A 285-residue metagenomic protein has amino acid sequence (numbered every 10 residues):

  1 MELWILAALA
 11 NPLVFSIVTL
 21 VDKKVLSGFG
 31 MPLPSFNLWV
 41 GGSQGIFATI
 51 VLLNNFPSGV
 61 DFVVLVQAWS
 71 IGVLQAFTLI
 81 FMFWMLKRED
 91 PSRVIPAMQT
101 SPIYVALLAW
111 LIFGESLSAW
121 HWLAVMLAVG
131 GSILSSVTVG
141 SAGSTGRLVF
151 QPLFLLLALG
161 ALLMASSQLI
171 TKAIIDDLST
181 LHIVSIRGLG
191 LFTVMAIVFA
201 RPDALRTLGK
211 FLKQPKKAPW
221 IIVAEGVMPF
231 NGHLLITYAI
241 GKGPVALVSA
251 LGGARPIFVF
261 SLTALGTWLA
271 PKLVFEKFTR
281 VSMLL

Functional and structural regions predicted by a protein language model:
M1-A10, I103-L162, S166, K172 (+1 more regions): Juxtamembrane helix-loop boundary signature in multi-pass membrane transporters
M1-I5, L53-V64, L108-H121, A173-T180 (+1 more regions): Helix-coil boundary and interhelical linker segments in multi-pass alpha-helical membrane proteins
M1-P32, F77, G146-H182, L189 (+3 more regions): Glycine-/small-residue-enriched transmembrane alpha-helix faces in small-molecule transporters and effluxers
L3-A10, W39, T49-L52, P57-F81 (+4 more regions): Loop-to-transmembrane-helix transition segments
A10-V21, S27-F77, L127-G130, V184-T207 (+1 more regions): Transmembrane alpha-helices of multi-pass small-molecule transport proteins
V25, F36, M85, L111-F113 (+5 more regions): Hydrophobic/aromatic residues within transmembrane alpha-helices of multi-pass small-molecule transporters
G28-S35, F81-A97, D176-H182, L234-I257: Structural motif at transmembrane-helix junctions in multi-pass transporters
S43-F47, A97-L111, L123-M126, L189-V194 (+2 more regions): Alpha-helical transmembrane segments of compact multi-pass small-molecule transporters, enriched in specific families
